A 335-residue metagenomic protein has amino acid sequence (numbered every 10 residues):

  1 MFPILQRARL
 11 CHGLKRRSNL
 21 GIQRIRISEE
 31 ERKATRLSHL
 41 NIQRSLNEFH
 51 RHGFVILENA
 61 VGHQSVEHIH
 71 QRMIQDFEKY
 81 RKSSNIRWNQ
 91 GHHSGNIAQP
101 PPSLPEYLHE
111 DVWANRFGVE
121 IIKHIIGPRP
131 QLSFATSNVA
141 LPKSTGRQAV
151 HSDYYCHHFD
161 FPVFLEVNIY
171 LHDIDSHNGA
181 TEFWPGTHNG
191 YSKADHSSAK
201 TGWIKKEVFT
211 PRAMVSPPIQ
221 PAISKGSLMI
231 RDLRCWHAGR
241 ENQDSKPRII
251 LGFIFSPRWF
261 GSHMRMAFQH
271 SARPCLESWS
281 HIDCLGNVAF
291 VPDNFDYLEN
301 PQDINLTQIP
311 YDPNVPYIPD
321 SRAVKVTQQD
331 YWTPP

Functional and structural regions predicted by a protein language model:
A8, H12-H52, E58-V150, Y155-F159: Non-heme Fe(II)-dependent double-stranded beta-helix
G21-I27, S83, W88, L228 (+1 more regions): Non-heme Fe(II)/2-oxoglutarate
I125, H158-S176, A222-K225, I230 (+1 more regions): Short, conserved beta-strand element in jelly-roll/cupin
P128-P130, Y154-F159, L171-A180, G186-H188: Active-site region of the double-stranded beta-helix
T136, L141, S152-Y154, I169-D173 (+2 more regions): Short, structured patches in soluble enzyme cores that scaffold and shape functional sites
L141-P142, W184-Y191, R248, I254-F260: Short edge-strand/loop segments of extracellular domains
D153-Y155, F164, H237-N242: Glycine-rich phosphate/pyrophosphate-binding beta-alpha loops
I174-R240: Double-stranded beta-helix
